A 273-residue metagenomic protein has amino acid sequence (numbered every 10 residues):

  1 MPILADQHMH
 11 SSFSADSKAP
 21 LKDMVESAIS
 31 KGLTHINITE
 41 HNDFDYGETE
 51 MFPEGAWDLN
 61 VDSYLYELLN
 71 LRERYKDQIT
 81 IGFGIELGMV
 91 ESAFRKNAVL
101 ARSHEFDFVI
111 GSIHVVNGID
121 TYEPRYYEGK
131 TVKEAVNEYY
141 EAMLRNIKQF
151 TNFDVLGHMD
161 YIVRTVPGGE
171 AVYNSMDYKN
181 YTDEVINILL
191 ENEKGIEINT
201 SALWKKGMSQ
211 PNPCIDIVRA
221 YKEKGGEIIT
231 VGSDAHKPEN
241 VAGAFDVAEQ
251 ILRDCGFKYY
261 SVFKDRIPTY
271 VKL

Functional and structural regions predicted by a protein language model:
M1-E91, L100-S103, T165-M176, T200 (+3 more regions): An N-terminally biased module of ancient metal coordination in phosphate/nucleic-acid-related enzymes
M1-S11, L21, I29-G32, N117 (+2 more regions): Charged catalytic cores and adjacent phosphate/nucleic-acid-binding surfaces used for phosphate/nucleic-acid chemistry
T39, S112, M159, N199 (+1 more regions): Conserved residues at the C-terminal ends of beta-strands
E50, E54-E191: Extended substrate/RNA-proximal surfaces in nucleic-acid metabolism proteins
